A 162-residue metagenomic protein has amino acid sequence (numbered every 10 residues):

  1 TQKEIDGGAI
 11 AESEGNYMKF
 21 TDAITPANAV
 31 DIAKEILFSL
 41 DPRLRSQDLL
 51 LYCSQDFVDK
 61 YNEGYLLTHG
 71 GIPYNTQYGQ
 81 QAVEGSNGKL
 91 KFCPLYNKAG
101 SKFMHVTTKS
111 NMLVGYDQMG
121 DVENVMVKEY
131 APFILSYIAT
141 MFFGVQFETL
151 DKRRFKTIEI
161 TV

Functional and structural regions predicted by a protein language model:
T1-K3: Short, glycine/acidic-rich hinge or "gate" loops at secondary-structure transitions that mediate conformational
D6-A27, E63-V162: Sequence/fold signature of self-assembling virion shell proteins
D22-T68: Ordered core of a single globular domain
